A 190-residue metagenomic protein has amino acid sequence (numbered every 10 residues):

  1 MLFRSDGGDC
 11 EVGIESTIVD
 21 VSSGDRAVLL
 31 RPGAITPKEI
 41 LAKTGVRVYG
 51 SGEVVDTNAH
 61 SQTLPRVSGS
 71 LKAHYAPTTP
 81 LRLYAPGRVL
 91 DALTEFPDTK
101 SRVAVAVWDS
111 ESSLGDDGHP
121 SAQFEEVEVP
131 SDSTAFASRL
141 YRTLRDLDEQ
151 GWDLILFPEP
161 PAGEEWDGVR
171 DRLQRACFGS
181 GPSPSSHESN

Functional and structural regions predicted by a protein language model:
M1-N190: Active-site-adjacent structural elements in enzyme catalytic cores
